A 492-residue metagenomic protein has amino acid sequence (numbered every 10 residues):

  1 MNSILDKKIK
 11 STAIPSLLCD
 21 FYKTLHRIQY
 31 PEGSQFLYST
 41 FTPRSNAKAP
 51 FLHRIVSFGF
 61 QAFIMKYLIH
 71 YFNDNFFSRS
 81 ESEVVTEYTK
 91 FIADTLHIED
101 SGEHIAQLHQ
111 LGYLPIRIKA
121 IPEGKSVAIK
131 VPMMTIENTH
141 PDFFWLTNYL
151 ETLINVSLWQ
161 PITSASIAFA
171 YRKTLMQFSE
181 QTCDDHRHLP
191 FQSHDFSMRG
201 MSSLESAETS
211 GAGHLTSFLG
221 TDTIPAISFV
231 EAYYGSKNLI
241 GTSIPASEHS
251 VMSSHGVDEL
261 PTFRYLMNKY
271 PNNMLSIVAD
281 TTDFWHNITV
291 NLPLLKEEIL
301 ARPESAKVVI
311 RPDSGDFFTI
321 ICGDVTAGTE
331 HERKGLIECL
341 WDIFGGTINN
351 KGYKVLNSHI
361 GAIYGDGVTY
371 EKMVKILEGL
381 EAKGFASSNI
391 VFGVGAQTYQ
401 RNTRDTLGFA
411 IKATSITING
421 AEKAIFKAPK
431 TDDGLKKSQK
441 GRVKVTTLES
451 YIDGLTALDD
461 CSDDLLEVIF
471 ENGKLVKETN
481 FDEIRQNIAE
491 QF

Functional and structural regions predicted by a protein language model:
N2-A49, S101-G102, A106-P115, K119-N350 (+1 more regions): Buried, small/hydrophobic-residue-enriched core segments of structured protein domains
N2-F72, T216-L219, T223-I224, F229 (+5 more regions): Gly/Ser/Thr/Ala-enriched C-terminal appendages of enzymes
D20, S78-E81, S101, F143 (+4 more regions): Helix N-terminus capping/helix-initiation residues
N75-L111: Short beta-strand/loop turn elements enriched in aromatics
F91-D94, T152, R199, K412 (+2 more regions): Generic signature of intrinsically disordered, low-complexity segments enriched in small/polar residues
